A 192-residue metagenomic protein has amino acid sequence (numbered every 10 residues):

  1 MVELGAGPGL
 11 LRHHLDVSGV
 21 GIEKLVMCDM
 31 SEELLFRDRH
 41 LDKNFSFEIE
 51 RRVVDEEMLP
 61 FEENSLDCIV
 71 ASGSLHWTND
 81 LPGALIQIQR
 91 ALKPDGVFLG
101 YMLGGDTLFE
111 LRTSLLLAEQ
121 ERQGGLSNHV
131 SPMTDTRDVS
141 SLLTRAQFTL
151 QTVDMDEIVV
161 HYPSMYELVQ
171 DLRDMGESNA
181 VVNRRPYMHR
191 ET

Functional and structural regions predicted by a protein language model:
V2-L59, C68, G83: Class I SAM-dependent methyltransferase SAM/SAH-binding core
V20, N79, K93: Short conserved AdoMet
R52-V54, S72, Y101-M102: Structural motif
D67-P82: A short SAM/SAH-binding and catalytic strip from SAM-dependent methyltransferases
P82-V97: A short glycine-rich, Lys/Arg-flanked "PGG" loop and its adjoining helix->strand segment in the class I
L99-E167, M175-Y187: Conserved catalytic/acceptor-binding region of the Class I
M188-T192: Short, intrinsically disordered, charge-balanced linker/junction segments flanking boundaries in proteins
